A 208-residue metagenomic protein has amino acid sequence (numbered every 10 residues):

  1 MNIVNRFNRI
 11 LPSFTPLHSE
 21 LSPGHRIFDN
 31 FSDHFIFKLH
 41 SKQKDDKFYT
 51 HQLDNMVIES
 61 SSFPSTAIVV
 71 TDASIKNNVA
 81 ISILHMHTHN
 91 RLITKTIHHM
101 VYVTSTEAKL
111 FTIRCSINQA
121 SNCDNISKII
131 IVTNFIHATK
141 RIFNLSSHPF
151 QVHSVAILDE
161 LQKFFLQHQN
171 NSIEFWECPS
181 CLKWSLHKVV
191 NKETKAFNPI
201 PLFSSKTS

Functional and structural regions predicted by a protein language model:
M1-S208: RNase H-like, metal-dependent ribonuclease domains
